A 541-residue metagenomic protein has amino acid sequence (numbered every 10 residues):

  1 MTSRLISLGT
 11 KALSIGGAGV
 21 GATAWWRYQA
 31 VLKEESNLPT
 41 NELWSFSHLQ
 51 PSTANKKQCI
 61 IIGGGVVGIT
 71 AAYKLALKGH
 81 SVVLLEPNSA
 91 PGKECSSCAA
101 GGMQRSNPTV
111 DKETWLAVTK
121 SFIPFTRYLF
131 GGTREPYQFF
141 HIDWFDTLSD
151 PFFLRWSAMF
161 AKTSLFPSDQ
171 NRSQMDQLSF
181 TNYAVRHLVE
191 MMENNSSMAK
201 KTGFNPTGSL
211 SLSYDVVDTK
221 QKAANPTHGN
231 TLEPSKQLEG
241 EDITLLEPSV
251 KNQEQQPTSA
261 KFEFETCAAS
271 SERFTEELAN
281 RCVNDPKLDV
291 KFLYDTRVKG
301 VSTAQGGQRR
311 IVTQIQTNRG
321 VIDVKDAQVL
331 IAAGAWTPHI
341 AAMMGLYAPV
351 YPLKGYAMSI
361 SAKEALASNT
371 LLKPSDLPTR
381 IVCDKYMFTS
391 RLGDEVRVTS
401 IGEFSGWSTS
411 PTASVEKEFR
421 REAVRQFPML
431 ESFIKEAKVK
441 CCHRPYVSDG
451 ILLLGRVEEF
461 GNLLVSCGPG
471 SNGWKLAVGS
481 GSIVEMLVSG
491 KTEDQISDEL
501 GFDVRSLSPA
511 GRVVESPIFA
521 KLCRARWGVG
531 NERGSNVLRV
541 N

Functional and structural regions predicted by a protein language model:
T2-C59, L77-K78, S535-L538: Extreme N-terminal leader/targeting segments of oxidoreductases
I60-I62, L85, D323-W336, G481: Short hydrophobic core segments
G68-I69: N-terminal Rossmann-fold NAD(P) dinucleotide-binding loop
A76-S97: Glycine-rich FAD pyrophosphate-binding loop
A99-N107, D111-S164, K200-F204, S302 (+2 more regions): Active-site substrate-recognition segment that forms the wall of the catalytic cavity or substrate channel
W156-N280: Rossmann-like flavin
T207, L212-V216, G240-L246, P352-L353 (+2 more regions): Flavin (FAD/FMN) cofactor-binding core of flavoprotein oxidoreductases
A223-G229, K251-Q328: Helical element adjacent to the flavin cofactor pocket in flavoenzyme catalytic cores
